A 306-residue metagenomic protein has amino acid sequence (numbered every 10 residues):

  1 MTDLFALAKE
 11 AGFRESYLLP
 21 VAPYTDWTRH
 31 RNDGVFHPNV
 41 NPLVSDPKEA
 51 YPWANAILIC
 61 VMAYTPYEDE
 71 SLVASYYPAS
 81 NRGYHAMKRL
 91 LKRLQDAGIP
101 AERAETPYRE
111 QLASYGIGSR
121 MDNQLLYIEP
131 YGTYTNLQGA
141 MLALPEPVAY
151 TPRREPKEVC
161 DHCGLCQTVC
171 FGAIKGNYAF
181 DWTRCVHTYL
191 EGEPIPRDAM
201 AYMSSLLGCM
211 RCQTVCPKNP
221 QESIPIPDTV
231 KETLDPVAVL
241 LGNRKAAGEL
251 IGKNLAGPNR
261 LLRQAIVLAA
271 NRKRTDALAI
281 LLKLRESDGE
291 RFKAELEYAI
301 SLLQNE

Functional and structural regions predicted by a protein language model:
M1-V159: Auxiliary alpha/beta "docking" domains used to position bulky ligands
L165-H187, A201-V230: Iron-sulfur cluster-binding cysteine motifs and their immediate structural context in ferredoxin-like electron-transfer
E191, A247-G248, G252-G257, K283-F292: Short coil turns that connect the paired helices of HEAT/ARM alpha-solenoid repeats
E222, L250-N271: Loop/turn-rich, solvent-exposed surfaces of beta-rich toroidal or solenoidal domains
T229-N259: Alpha-helical adaptor scaffolds
N243-G248, R274-R285, E306: Amphipathic alpha-helical scaffolding segments comprising HEAT/armadillo-like alpha-solenoid repeats
L262-R272, K293-L303: Structural detector for internal amphipathic alpha-helices that build alpha-solenoid repeat scaffolds
